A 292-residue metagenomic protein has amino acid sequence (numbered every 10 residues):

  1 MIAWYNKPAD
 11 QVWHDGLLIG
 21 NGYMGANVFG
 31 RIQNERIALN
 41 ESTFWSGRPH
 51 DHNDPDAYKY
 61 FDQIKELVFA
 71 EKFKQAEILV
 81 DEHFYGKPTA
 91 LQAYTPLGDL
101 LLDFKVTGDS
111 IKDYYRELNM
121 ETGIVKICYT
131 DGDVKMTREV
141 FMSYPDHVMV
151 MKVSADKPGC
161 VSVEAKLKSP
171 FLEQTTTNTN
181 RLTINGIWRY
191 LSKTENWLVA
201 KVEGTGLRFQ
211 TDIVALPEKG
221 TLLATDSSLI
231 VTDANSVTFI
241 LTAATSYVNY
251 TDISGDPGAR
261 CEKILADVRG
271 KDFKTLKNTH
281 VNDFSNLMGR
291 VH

Functional and structural regions predicted by a protein language model:
M1-H292: Aromatic-residue-lined binding/catalytic grooves and analogous aromatic/hydrophobic interfacial grooves in multimeric
